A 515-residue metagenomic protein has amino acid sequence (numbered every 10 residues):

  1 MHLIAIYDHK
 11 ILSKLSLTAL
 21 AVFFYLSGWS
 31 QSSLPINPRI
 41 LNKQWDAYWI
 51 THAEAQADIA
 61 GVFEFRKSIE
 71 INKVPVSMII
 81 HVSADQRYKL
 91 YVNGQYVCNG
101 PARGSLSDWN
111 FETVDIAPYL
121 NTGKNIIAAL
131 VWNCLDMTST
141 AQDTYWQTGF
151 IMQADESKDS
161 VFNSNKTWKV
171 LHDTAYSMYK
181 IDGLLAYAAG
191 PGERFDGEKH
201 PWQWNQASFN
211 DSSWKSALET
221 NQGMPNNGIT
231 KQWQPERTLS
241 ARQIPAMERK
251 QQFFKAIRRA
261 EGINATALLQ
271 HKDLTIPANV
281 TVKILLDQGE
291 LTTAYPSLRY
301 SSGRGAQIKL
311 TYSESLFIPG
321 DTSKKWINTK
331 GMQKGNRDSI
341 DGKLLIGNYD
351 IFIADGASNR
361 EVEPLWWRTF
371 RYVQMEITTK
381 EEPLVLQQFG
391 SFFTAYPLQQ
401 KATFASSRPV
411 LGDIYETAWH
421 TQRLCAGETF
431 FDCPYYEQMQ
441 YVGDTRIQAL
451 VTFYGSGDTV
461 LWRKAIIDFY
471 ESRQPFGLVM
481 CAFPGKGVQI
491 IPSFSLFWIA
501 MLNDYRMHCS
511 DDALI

Functional and structural regions predicted by a protein language model:
M1-P35: Bacterial Sec-dependent N-terminal signal peptides
H2, L17, L285-Q288, E363 (+3 more regions): Short, charged/polar micro-motifs that form catalytic or ligand-binding hotspots
S32-Y435, D444, V460-A465, F469 (+2 more regions): Extracellular/oxidizing-compartment recognition motifs
L185-E198, E437, G455, F494-I499 (+1 more regions): C-terminal capping/lid segments that line or modulate ligand- or cofactor-binding pockets
W419, A449, I466, Y470 (+1 more regions): Non-transmembrane alpha-helical segments in soluble domains of secreted/periplasmic/extracellular proteins
Q438-T445, K464, E471-L502: Aromatic-lined, polymer-binding surfaces characteristic of secreted/periplasmic polysaccharide-degrading enzymes
I447-D458, W498-L514: Well-ordered alpha-helical scaffold segments within catalytic/enzyme domains
